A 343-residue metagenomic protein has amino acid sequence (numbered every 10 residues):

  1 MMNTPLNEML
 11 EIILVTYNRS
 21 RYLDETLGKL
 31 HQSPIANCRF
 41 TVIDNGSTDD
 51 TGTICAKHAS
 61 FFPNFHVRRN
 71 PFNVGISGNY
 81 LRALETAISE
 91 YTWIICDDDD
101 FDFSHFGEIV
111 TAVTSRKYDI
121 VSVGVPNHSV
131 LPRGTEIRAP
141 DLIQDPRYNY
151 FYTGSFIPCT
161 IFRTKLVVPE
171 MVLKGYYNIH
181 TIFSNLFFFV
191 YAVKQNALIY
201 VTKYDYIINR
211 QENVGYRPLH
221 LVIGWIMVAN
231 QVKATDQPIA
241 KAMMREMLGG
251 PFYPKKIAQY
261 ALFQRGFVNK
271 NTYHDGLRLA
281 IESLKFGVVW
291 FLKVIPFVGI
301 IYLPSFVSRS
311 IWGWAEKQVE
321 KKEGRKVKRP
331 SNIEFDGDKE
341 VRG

Functional and structural regions predicted by a protein language model:
M1-K29: N-proximal low-complexity "stem/linker" segments adjacent to membrane-targeting elements
G28-N37: Short, acidic, metal-binding catalytic loop of nucleotide-sugar glycosyltransferases
D44-T53, F72: A conserved acidic beta->alpha catalytic loop
N70-A87: Glycine-rich, basic loop-to-helix element that forms the pyrophosphate-binding segment of sugar-nucleotide handling
T92: Short aromatic/hydrophobic "clamp" motif used to bind/position activated sugar donors
S104-E136: Conserved donor NDP-sugar-binding/catalytic core segment of glycosyltransferases
L142-H220: Conserved nucleotide-sugar donor-binding catalytic segment
F187, I199-G343: C-terminal subregions of glycosyltransferases and related glycan-biosynthesis enzymes
